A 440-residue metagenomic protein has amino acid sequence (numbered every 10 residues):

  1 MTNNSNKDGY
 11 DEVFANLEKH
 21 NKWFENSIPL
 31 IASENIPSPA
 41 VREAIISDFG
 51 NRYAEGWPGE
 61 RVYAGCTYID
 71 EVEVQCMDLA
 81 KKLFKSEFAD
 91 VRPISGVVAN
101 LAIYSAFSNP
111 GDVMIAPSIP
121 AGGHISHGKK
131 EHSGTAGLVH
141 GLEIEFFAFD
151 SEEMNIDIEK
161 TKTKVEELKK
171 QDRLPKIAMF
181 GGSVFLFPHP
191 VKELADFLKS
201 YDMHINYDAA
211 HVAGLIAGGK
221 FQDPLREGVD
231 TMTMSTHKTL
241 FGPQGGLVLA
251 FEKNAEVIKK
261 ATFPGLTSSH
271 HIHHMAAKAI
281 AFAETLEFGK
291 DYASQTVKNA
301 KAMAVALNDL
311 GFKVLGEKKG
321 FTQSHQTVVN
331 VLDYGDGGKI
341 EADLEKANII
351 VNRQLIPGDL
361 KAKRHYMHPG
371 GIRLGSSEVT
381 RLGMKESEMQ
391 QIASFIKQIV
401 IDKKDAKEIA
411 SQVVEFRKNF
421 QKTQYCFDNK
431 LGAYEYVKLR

Functional and structural regions predicted by a protein language model:
M1-D78, D196, Y425-R440: N-terminal glycine-rich, Lys/His-bearing helix-loop that initiates the first secondary-structure elements of many
H20-N26, R52-P58, A255-K260, M275-E284 (+3 more regions): Short acidic (Asp/Glu) and glycine-rich catalytic loops that position anionic groups and cofactors
L30-E34, E284, Q326-D333, T380-R381: Short, well-ordered beta-strand elements within core beta-sheets of diverse protein domains
P58-G59, F88, S269-H273, G289-Q295 (+4 more regions): Flexible, glycine/charged-enriched surface loops at secondary-structure junctions
Y68-V72, S95, H270, K319 (+3 more regions): Secondary-structure capping and boundary motifs in well-ordered enzyme cores
E71, Q75-K313, V331, S376 (+1 more regions): Conserved PLP-enzyme active-site core in the AAT-like
F282, A293, V297-E345, V351-H368 (+2 more regions): Conserved small-domain helix->loop->beta segment predominantly found in fold-type I
K298, K363-R440: PLP-dependent enzyme catalytic core of the Aspartate aminotransferase-like
